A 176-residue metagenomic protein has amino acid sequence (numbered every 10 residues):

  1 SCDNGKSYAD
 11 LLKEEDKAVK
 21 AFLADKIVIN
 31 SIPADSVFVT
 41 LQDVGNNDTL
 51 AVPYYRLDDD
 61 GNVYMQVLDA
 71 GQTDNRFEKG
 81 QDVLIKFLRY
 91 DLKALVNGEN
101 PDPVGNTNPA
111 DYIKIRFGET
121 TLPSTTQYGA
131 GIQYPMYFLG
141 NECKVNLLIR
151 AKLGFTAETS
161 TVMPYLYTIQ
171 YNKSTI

Functional and structural regions predicted by a protein language model:
C2-I176: Cross-family detector of peptidyl-prolyl cis-trans isomerase
